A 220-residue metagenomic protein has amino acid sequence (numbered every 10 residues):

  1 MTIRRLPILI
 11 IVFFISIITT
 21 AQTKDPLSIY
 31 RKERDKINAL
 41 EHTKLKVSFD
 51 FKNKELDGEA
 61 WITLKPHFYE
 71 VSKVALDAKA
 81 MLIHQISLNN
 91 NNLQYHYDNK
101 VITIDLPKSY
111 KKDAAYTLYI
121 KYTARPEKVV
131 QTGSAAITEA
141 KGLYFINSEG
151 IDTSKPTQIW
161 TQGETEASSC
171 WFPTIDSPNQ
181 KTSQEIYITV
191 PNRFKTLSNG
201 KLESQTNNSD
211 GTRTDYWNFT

Functional and structural regions predicted by a protein language model:
M1-P26: Bacterial Sec-dependent N-terminal signal peptides
A21-T220: Acidic/His-enriched low-complexity segments
